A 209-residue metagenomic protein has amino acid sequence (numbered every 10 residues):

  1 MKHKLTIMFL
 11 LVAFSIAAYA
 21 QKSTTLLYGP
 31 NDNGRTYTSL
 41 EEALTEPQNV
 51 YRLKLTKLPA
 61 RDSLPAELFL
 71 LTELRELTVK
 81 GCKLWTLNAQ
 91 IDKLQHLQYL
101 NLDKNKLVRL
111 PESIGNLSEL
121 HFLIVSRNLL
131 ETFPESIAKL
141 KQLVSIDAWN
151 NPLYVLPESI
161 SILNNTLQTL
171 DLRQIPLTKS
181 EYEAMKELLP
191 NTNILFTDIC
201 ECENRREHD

Functional and structural regions predicted by a protein language model:
M1-L27, T38: Bacterial Sec-dependent N-terminal signal peptides
L27-A89, L94-Q98: LRR N-terminal entry segment and analogous cap-like coil->beta motifs
E41, L64-A66, L87-Q90, L110-S113 (+3 more regions): The feature encodes a structural signal of leucine-rich repeats
P47-Q48, F69-L74, D92-L97, G115-L120 (+3 more regions): Leucine-rich repeat
Y51-T56, L77-V79, L97-L102, L120-V125 (+3 more regions): Conserved hydrophobic beta-strand positions in leucine-rich repeat
K93-V144, Y154: Surface-exposed, polar helix/loop patches in the mature regions of secreted/periplasmic/lumenal proteins that form
Y154-D209: Leucine-rich solenoid repeat scaffolds
